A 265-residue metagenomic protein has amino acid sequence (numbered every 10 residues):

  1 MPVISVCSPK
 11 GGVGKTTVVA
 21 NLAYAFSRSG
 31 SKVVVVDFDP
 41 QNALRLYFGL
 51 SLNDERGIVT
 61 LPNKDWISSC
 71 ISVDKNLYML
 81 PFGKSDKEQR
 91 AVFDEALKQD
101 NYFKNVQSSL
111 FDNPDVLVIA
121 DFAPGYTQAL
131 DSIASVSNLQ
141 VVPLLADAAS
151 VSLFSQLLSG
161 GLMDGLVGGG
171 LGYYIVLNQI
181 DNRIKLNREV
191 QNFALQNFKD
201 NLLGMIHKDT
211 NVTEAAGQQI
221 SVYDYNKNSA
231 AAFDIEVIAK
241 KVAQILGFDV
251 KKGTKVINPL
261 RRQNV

Functional and structural regions predicted by a protein language model:
M1-V265: P-loop NTP-binding core
